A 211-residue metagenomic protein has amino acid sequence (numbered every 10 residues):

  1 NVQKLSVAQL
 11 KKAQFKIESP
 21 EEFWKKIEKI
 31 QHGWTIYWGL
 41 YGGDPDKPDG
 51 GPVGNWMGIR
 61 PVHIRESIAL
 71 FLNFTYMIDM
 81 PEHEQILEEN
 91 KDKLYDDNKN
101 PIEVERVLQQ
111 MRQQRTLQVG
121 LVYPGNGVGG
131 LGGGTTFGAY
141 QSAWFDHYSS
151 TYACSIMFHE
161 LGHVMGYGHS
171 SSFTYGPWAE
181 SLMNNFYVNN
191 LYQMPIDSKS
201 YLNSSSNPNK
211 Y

Functional and structural regions predicted by a protein language model:
N1-C154, V164-Y211: Predominantly extracellular/secreted Zn2+-dependent metalloproteases
M157: Substrate/cofactor-recognition hotspot
E160: Walker B catalytic acidic pair
